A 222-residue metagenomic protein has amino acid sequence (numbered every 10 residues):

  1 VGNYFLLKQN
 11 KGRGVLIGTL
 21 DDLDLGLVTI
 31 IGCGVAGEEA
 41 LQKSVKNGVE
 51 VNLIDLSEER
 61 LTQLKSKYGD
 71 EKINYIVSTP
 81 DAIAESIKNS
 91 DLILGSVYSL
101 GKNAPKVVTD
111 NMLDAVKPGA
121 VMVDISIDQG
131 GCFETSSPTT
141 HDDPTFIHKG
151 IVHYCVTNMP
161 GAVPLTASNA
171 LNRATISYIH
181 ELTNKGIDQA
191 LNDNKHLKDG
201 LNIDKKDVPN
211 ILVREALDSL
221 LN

Functional and structural regions predicted by a protein language model:
V1-L16, I127, C132-N222: Adenosine-phosphate binding glycine-rich loop
Q9-G95: Glycine-rich phosphate/diphosphate-binding loop of Rossmann-like nucleotide-binding domains
G26, N47-V49, E71, A104 (+3 more regions): Structural beta-strand/beta-sheet cores of well-ordered domains, especially the beta-sheet scaffolds that support
L27, A36, A40, R60 (+9 more regions): General structural feature for long, well-ordered alpha-helical segments within catalytic domains of soluble enzymes
A36, L100-G101, P160-V163: Glycine-/small-residue-rich active-site loops that bind phosphorylated ligands and cofactors
S66-G150: Rossmann-like adenosine-cofactor binding region
